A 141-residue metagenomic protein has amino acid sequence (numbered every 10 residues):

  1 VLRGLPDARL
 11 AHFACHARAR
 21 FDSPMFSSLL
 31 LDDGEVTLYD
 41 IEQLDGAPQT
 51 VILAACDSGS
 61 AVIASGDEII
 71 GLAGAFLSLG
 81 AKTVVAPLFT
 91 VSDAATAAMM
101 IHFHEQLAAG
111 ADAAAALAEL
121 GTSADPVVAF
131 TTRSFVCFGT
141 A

Functional and structural regions predicted by a protein language model:
V1-A141: Catalytic cores of enzymes
